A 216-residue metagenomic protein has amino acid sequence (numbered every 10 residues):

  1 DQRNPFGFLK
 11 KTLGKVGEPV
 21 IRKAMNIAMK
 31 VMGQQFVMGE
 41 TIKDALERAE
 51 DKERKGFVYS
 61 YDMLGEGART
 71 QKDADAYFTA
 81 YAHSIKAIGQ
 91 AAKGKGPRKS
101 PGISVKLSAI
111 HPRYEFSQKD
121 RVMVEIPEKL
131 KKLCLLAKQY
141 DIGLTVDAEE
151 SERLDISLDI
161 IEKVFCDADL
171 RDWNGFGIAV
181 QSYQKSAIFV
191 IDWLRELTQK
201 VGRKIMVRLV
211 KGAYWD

Functional and structural regions predicted by a protein language model:
D1-D216: Positively charged, amphipathic and often flexible ligand-engagement surfaces
